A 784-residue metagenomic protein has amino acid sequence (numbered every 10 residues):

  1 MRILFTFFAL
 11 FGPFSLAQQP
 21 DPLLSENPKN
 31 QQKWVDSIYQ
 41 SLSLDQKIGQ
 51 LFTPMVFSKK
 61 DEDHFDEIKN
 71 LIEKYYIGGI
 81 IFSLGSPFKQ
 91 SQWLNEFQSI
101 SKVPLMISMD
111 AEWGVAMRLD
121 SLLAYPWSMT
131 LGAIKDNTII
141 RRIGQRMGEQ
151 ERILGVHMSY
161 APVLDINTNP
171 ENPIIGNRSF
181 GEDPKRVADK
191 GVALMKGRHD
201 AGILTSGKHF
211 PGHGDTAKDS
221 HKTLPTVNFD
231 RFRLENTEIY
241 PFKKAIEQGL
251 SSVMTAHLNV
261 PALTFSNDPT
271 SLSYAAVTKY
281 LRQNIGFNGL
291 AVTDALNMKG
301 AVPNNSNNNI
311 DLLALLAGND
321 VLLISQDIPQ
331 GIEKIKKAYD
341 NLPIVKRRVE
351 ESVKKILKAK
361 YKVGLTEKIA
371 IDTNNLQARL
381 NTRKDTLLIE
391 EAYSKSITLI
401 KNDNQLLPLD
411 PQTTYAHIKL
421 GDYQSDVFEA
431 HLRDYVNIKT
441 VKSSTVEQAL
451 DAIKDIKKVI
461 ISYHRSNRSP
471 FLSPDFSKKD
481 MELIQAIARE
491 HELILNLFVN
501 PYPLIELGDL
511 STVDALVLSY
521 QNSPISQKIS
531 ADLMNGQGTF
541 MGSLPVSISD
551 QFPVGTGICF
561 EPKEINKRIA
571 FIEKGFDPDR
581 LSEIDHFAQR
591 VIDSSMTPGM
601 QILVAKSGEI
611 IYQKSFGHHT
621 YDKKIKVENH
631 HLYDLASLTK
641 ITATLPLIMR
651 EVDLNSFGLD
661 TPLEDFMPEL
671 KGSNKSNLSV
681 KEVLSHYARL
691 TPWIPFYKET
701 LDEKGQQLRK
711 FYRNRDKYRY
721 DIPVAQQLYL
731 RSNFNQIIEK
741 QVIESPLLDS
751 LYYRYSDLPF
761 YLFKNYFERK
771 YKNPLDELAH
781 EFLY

Functional and structural regions predicted by a protein language model:
M1-P22: Bacterial Sec-dependent N-terminal signal peptides
A17-L71, Q283, N305-D577: Preference for extracellular/luminal or secreted protein segments
S43, I80, K89-L105, V115-M117 (+2 more regions): Second-shell residues forming the walls of enzyme active-site clefts
P87-P104, K135-I153, D340, R347 (+4 more regions): Active-site-adjacent structural elements in enzyme catalytic domains
K574-L635, S656-G658, E744-S745: Short, conserved catalytic-motif segment at the N-terminal edge
D634-S637, D653-G705, I743-E744, N765 (+1 more regions): Active-site helix/loop module of the DD-peptidase/beta-lactamase fold, centered on the serine-lysine SxxK catalytic
I694-Y784: Catalytic-site signature segments of enzymes, centered on catalytic residues
